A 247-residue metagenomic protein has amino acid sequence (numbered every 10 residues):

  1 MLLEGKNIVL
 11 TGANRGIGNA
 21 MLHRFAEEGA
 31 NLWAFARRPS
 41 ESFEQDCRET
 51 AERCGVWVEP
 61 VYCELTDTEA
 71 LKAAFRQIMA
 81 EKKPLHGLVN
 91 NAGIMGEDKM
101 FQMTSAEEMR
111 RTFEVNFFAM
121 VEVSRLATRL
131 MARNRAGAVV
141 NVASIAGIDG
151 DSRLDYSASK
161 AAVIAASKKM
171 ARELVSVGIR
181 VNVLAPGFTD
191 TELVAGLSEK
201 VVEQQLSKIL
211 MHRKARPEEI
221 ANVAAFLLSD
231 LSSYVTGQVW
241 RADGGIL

Functional and structural regions predicted by a protein language model:
L2, R213-A242: C-terminal substrate-recognition "lid" of short-chain dehydrogenase/reductases
N14-R15: Conserved glycine-rich cofactor-binding loop
A30-Q45: Conserved glycine-rich Rossmann-like NAD(P)H-binding loop of the short-chain dehydrogenase/reductase
K99-F101, S105-F113, V194, Q205: Substrate-binding pocket helix/loop in short-chain dehydrogenase/reductase
S124, S159, S167: Active-site helix of classical SDR
R129, R172-S176, S233: Alpha-helical segment proximal to the catalytic Tyr-Lys
S144: Residue(s) in the substrate-gating loop at a strand-loop-helix junction that position the organic substrate next
